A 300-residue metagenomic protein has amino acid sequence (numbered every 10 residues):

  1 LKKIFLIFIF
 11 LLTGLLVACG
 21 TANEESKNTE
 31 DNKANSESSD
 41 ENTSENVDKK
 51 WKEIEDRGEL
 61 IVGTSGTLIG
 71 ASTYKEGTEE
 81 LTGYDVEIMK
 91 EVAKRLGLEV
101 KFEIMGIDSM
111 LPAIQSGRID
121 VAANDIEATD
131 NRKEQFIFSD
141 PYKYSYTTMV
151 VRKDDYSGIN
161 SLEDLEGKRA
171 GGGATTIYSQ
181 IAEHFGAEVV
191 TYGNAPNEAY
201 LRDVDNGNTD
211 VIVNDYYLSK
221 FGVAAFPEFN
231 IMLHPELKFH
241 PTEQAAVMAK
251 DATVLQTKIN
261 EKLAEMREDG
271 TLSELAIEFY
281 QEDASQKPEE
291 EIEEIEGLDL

Functional and structural regions predicted by a protein language model:
L15-A18: C-terminal motif of bacterial Sec signal peptides marking the signal peptidase cleavage site
G20-A22, S36-E41, E45, V86-R95 (+1 more regions): Extended ligand-binding regions for polar small-molecule ligands
E25-S26, S38-K49, I177-A195, I231-H234 (+1 more regions): Ligand-binding clefts/hinges and TM-proximal coupling segments of bilobed small-molecule sensing domains
T43-D125: Extracytoplasmic small-molecule ligand-binding "clamshell" domains of the periplasmic binding protein/Venus flytrap
G66, Y144-V151, A224-L263, E282-L300: Periplasmic-binding protein-like
Y84, K101-P112, S157, T175 (+2 more regions): Short helix-initiation/N-cap motifs at beta->coil->alpha
K94, E99-D164: Acidic, polar ligand-binding/catalytic clefts
P112, I126-K133, I181-H184, D210-P241: A ligand-binding cleft/hinge motif common to bilobed small-molecule-binding domains
